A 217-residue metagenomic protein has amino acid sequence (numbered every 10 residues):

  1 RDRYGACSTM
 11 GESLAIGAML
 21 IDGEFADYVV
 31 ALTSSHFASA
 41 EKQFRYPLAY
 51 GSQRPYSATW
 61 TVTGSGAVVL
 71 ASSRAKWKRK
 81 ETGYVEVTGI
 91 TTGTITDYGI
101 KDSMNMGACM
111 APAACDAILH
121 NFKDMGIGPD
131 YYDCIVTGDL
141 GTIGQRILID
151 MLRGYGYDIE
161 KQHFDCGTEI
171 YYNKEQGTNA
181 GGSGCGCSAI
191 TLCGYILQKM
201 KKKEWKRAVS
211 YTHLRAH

Functional and structural regions predicted by a protein language model:
R3-G11, P55-T59, T96-D116, H120 (+1 more regions): Active-site pocket-shaping loop/turn-to-helix segments
Y4-A31, V68-L70, S183-W205: Active-site-proximal alpha-helical scaffold in enzymes
A15, A40-R45, I100, R146-L148: Short acidic, glycine/serine/threonine-rich loops at helix termini
A26-D27, A31-T61: Flexible, glycine-rich active-site loops centered on histidine and acidic residues that chelate a metal or position
V69-E81: Channel- or pocket-lining gating/hinge segments that regulate access to a cavity or pore
A117-Y131: Phosphate/pyrophosphate-binding loops at sites that engage ATP/ADP/AMP, CoA/4′-phosphopantetheine, polyphosphate
T212-H217: Conserved small/polar residues in nucleotide/adenosyl-binding loops
